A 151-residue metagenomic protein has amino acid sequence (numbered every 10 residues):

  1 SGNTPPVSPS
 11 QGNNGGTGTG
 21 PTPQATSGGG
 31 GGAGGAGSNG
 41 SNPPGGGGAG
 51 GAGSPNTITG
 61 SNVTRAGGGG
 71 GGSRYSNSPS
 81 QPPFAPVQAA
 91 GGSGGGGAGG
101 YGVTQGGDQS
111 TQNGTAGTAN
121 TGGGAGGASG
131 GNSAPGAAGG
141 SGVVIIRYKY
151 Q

Functional and structural regions predicted by a protein language model:
S1-Q151: Low-complexity, glycine/proline-biased repetitive segments and flexible coils/loops
